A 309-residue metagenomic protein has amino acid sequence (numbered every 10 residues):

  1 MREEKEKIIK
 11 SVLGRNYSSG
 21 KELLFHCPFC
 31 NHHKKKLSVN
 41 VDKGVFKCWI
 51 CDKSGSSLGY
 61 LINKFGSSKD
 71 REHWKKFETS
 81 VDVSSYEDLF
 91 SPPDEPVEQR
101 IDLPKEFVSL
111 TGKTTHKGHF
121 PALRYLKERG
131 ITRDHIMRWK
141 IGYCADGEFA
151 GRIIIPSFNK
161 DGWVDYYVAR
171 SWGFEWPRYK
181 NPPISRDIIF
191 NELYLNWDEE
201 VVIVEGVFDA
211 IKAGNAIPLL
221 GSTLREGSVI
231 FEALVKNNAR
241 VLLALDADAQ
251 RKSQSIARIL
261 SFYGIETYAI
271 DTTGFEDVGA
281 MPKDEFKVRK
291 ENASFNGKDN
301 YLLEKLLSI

Functional and structural regions predicted by a protein language model:
M1-N31, K64-I154, F158-D161, L195-N196 (+4 more regions): TOPRIM metal-binding catalytic domain and adjacent DNA-binding surface shared by DnaG-type primases
C27, C48, L126, I155 (+5 more regions): Terminal peptide-recognition signature
C30-H33, C51: Short Cys/His-rich metal-coordination motifs, predominantly Zn2+-binding knuckles/fingers
L37-E72: Short Cys/His-based metal-binding microdomains
A145-R240, S255: Phosphate-handling DNA/RNA-contact segment within nucleic-acid enzymes
I203, N238-K252, I270-D271: Acidic beta-strand-to-loop metal/phosphate-binding motif
L224-E226, L245-S255, G274-D277: Acidic, metal-coordinating catalytic cores used for nucleic-acid/nucleotide bond scission and strand-transfer chemistry
K252-G264: Short, aromatic/basic amphipathic alpha-helical patches
